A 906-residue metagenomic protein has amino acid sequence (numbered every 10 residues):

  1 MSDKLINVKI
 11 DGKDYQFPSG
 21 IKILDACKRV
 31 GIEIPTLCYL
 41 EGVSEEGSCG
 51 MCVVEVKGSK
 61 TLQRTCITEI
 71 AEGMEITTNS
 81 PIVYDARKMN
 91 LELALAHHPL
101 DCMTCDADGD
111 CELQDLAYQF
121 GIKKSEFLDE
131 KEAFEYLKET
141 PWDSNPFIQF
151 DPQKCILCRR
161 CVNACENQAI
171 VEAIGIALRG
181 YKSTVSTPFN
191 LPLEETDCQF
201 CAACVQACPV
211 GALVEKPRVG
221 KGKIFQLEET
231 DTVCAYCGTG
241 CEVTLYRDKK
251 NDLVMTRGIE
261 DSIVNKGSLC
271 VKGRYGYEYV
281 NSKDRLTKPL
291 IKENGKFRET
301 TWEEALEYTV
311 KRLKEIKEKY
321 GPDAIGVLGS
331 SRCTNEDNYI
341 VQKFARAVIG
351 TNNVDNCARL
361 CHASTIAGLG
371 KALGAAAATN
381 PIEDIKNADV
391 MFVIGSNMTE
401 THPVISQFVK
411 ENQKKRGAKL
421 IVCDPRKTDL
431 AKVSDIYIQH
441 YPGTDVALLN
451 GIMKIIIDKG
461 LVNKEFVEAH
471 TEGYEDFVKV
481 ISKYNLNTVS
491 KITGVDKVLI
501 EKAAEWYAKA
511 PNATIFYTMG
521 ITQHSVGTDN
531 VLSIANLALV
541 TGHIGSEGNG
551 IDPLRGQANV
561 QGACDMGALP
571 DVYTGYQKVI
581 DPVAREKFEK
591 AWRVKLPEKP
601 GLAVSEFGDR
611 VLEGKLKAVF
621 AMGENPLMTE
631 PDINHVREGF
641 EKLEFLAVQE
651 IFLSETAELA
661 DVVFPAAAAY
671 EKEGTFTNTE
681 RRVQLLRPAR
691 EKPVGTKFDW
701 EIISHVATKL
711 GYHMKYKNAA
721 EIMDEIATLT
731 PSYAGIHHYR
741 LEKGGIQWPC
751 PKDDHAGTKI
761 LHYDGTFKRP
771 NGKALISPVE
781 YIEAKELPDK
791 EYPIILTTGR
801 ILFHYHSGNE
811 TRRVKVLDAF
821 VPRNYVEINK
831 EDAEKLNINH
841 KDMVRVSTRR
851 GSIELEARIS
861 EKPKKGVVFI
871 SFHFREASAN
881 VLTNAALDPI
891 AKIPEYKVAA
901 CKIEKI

Functional and structural regions predicted by a protein language model:
V8-K9, E72-T77, T187-N190, K432-H440 (+3 more regions): Short beta-alpha connecting loops at secondary-structure transitions that line or flank enzyme active sites
I21-A26, T334, A603, F698: Short, structural beta-strand-to-alpha-helix junction motif
I23-K57: A basic, amphipathic helix-loop patch mediating RNA/tRNA/ribosome contacts
G50-F200, V205-V233: Fe-S ferredoxin-like electron-transfer domains and their immediately adjacent linker/connector regions across
P99, C158, K221-K672, V706 (+5 more regions): Catalytic alpha/large subunits of respiratory electron-transfer oxidoreductases, centered on bis-MGD molybdoenzymes
I382, E671-K692, I702-A707, G711: Glycine/threonine-rich phosphate-binding loop and adjacent beta-strand/alpha-helix elements that clamp
L554, Q561-P570, K587, A719-V816: Long, low-complexity segments enriched in small/aliphatic residues
P693-G695, D699-I746, S807, T811-E827 (+1 more regions): Long, contiguous, secondary-structure-rich segments that constitute the structural scaffold of globular domains
